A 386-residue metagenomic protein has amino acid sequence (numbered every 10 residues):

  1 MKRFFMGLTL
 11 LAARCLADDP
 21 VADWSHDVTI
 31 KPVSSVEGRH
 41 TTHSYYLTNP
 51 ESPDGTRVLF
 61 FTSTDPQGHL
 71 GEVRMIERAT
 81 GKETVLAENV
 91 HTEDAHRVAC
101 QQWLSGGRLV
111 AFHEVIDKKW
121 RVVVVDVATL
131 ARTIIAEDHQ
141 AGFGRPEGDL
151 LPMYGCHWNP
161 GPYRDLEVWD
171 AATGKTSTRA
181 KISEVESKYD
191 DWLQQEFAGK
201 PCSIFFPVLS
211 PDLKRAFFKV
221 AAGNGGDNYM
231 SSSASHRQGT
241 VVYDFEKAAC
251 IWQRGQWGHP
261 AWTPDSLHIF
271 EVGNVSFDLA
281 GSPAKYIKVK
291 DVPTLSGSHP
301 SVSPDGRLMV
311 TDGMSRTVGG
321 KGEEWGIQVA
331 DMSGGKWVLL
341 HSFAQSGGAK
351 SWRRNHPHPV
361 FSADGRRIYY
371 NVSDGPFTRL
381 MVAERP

Functional and structural regions predicted by a protein language model:
M1-F4: Positively charged n-region of N-terminal signal peptides that target proteins for export
M6-A17: Hydrophobic h-region of N-terminal signal peptides that target proteins for export in Gram-negative bacteria
D18-P386: Sequence signature of WD/YWTD-type beta-propeller architectures
